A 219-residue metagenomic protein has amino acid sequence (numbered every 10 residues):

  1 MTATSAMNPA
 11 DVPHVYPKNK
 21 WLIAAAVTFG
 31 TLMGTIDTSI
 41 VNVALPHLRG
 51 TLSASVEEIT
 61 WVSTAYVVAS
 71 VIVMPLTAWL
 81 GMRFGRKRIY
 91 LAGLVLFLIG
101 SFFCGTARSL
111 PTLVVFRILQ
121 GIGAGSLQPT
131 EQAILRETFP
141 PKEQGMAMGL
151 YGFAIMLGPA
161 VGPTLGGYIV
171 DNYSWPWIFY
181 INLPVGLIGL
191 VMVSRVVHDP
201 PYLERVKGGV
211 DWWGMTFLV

Functional and structural regions predicted by a protein language model:
M1-I36, G50: Cytosolic juxtamembrane N-terminal segment immediately preceding the first transmembrane helix of multi-pass
S39, V67-P75, G125, P159-A160: Residue-level signature of mid-helix packing/kink "hotspots" within the transmembrane helices of 12-pass Major
A44-V73, L110-V115: Extracellular/periplasmic helix-loop-helix junction of adjacent transmembrane segments in MFS-like secondary
L48-R49, L80-G81, L165-Y173: Interfacial helix-cap and linker-helix signal at transmembrane-aqueous boundaries of multi-pass secondary transporters
T51-S53, G85, T106-T112, P140 (+1 more regions): Helix-breaking motifs and short loop linkers at transmembrane-helix boundaries and internal kinks in secondary membrane
I72-P111: Conserved MFS/SLC helix-loop-helix module at the cytosolic interface between two early adjacent transmembrane helices
I118-F153: Cytoplasmic helix-loop-helix junction between adjacent transmembrane helices in 12-TM secondary transporters
D171-V219: Hydrophobic transmembrane-helix bundles of small-molecule transporters
